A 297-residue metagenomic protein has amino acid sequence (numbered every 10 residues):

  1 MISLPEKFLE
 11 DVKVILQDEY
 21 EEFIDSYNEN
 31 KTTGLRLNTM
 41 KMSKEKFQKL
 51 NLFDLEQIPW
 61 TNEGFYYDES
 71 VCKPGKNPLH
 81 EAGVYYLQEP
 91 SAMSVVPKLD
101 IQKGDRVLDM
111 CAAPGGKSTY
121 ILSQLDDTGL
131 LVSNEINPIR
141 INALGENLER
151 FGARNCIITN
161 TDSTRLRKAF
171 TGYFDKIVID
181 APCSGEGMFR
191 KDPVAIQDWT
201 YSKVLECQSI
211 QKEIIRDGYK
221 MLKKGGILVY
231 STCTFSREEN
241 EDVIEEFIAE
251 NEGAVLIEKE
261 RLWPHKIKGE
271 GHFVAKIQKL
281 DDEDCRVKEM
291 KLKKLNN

Functional and structural regions predicted by a protein language model:
M1-N297: S-adenosylmethionine
